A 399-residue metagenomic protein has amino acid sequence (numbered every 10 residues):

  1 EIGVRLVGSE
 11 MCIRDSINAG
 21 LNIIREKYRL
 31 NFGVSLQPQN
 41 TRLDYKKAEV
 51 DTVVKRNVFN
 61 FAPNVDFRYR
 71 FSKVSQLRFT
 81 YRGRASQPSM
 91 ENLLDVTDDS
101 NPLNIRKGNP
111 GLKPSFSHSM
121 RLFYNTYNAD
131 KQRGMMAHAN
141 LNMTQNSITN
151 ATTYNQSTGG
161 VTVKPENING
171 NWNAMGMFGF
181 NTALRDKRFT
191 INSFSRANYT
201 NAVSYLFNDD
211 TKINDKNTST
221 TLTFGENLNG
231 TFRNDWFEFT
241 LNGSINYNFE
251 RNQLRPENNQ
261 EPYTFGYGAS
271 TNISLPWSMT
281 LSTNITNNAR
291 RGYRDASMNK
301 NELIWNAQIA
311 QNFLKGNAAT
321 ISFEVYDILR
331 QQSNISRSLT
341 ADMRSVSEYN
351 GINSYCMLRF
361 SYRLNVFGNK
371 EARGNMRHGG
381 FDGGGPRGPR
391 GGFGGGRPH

Functional and structural regions predicted by a protein language model:
E1-G8, C12-I13: Single conserved hydrophobic/aromatic residue that forms the stacking wall/gate of nucleotide- or nucleobase-binding
E10, A85-M136, V163-M177, T182-D186 (+2 more regions): Outer-membrane beta-barrel signature, preferentially recognizing the C-terminal barrel domain of Gram-negative
R14-V53, V58-R68, S195-N201, T231-F249 (+1 more regions): Surface-exposed extracellular loop regions of Gram-negative outer-membrane beta-barrel proteins
I17-R25, V65-Y69, M120-T126, A139-L141 (+8 more regions): Residues on the lipid-exposed face of transmembrane beta-strands in outer-membrane beta-barrel proteins
R25-K27, L36-D44, Y81-Q87, V96-T97 (+8 more regions): Transmembrane beta-strands of outer-membrane beta-barrel pores
K27-F32, V74-L77, D130-M135, Q145 (+6 more regions): Repeated loop/turn-to-beta-strand initiation elements of outer-membrane beta-barrel proteins
R42, V74-H118, L141-G159, K164-E166 (+1 more regions): Surface-exposed extracellular loop regions of Gram-negative outer-membrane beta-barrel proteins, predominantly
Q311-H399: C-terminal beta-signal and adjacent terminal beta-strands/loops of Gram-negative outer-membrane beta-barrel proteins
